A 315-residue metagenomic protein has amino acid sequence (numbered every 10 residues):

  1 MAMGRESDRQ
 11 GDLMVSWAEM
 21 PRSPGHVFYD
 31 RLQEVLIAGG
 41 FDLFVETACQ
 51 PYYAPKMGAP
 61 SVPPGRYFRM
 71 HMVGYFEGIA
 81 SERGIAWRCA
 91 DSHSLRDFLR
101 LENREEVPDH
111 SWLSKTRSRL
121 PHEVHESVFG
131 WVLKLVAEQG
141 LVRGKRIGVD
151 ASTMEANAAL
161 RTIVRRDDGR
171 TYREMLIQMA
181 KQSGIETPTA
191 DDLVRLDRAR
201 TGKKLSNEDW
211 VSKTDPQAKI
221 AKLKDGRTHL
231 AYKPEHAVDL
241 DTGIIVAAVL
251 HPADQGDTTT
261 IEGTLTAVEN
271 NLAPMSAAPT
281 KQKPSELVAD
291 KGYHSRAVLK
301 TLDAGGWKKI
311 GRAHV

Functional and structural regions predicted by a protein language model:
M1-E46, K181-G202: Charged, often Cys/His-bearing segments associated with DNA-binding zinc-finger transcription factors
A2-R5, L13, V35, F41-L141 (+2 more regions): Basic, low-complexity intrinsically disordered segments
G11, R22-S23, V35-A38, L43-T47 (+7 more regions): Generic detection of intrinsically disordered/low-complexity segments and helix-coil linkers/edges
L13-G25, V35-D42, P64, I79-I85 (+1 more regions): Short charge-dense sequence patches
W17, P21, D30-E34, A59 (+4 more regions): Generic alpha-helical structural element
Y29, Y52-Y53, Y67, Y75 (+3 more regions): Sequence-level detector for tyrosine residue identity
P63, A90, R100-L101, P108-I310: Polybasic low-complexity intrinsically disordered regions
A313-V315: Conserved small/polar residues in nucleotide/adenosyl-binding loops
